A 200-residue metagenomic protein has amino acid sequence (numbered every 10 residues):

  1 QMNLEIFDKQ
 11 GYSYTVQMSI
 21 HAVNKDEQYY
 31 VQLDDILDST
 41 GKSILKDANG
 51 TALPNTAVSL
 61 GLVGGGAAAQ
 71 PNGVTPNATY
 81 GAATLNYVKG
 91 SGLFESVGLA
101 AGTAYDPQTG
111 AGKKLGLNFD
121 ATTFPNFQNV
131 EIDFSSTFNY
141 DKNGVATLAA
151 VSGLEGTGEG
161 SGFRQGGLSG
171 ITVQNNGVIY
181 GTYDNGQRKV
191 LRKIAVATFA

Functional and structural regions predicted by a protein language model:
Q1-A200: S/T-rich, low-complexity, solvent-exposed segments of bacterial secretion/appendage proteins
